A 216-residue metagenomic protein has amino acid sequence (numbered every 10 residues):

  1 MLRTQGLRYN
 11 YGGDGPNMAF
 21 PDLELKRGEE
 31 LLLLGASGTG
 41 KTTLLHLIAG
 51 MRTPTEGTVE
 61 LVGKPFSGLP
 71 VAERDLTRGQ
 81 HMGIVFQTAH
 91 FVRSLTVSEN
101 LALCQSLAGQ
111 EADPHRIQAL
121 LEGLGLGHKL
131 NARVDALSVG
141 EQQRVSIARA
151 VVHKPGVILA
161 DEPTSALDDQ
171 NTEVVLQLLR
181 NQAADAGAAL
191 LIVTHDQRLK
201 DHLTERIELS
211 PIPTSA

Functional and structural regions predicted by a protein language model:
G12, A102-H115, G123: ABC-type ATPase nucleotide-binding domains, specifically the catalytic core motifs of the NBD
A49: Helix-to-loop junction immediately C-terminal to a conserved catalytic motif
F66-G83: ABC ATPase NBD coupling module
L95-A102: Short coil-to-helix segment of the ABC ATPase nucleotide-binding domain corresponding to the Q-loop/switch region
R133-L137, E141: Conserved ABC ATPase signature
V152-G156: A short, proline-enriched helix->beta-strand linker immediately N-terminal to the Walker B motif in ABC-type P-loop
I158-D161: Catalytic Walker B motif of ABC-type/P-loop ATPase nucleotide-binding domains
